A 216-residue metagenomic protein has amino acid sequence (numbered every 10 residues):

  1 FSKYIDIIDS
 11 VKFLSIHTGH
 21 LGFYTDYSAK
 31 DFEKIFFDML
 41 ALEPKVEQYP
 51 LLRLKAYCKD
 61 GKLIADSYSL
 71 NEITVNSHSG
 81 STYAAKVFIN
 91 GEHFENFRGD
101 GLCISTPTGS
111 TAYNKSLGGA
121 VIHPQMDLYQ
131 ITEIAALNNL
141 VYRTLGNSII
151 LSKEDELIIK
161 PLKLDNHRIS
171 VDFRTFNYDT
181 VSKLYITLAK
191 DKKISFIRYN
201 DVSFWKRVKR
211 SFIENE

Functional and structural regions predicted by a protein language model:
I5-T18: Gly/Ser-rich helix-loop-strand patches that form or flank binding pockets for ribonucleotide-derived cofactors
I7-D9, I122-H123, I149-L151: Short, conserved loop/helix-junction motifs that constitute active-site signature segments in enzyme catalytic cores
G19-D100: Catalytic core of DAGKc-family lipid kinases
Q48-L52, S69-N71, S81-A85, D100-L102 (+4 more regions): A generic structural signal for short beta-strands and their flanking turns/coil linkers
S67, V75, G80, I89 (+2 more regions): ATP/nucleoside-binding phosphotransfer catalytic cores, i.e., glycine-rich phosphate-binding loops
N96-V141: Gly/Ser/Thr-rich active-site loops/lids in small-molecule metabolic enzymes that frequently grip phosphoryl groups
